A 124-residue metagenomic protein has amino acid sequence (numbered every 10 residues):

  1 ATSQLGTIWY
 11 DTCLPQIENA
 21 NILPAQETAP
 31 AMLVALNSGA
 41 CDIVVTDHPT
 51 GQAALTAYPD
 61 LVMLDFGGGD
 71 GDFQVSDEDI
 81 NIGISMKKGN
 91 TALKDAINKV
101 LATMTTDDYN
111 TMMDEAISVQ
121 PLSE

Functional and structural regions predicted by a protein language model:
A1-E124: Proline/Glycine/Serine-rich low-complexity intrinsically disordered segments that serve as flexible stalks/linkers
